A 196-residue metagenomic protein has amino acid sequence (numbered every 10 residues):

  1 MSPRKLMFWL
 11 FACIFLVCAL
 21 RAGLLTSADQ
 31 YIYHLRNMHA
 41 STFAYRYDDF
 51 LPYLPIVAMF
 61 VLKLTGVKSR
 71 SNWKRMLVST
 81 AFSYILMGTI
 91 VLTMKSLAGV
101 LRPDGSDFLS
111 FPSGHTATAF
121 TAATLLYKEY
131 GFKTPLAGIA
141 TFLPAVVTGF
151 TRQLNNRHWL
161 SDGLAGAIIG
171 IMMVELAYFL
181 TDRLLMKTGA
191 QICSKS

Functional and structural regions predicted by a protein language model:
M1, V61-S69, T181: Structural signal for the C-terminal ends of transmembrane alpha-helices and the immediately following loop
M1-L62, T93-G105: N-terminal transmembrane-helix/juxtamembrane module of multi-pass inner/ER membrane proteins
M7-F8, P52, R75-T80, G138 (+1 more regions): Residue-level signature of transmembrane alpha-helical entry/exit and packing/kink sites in multi-pass membrane
C13, Y53, V57-F60, L86 (+2 more regions): Hydrophobic alpha-helical transmembrane segments of multipass integral membrane proteins
I56, T80-G88, G163, A167 (+1 more regions): Alpha-helical transmembrane spans of integral membrane proteins, capturing the lipid-embedded, hydrophobic core of TM
T65-M87: Interfacial segments of alpha-helical transmembrane regions
S79-G99, G138-T151: Small-polar-interrupted transmembrane alpha-helices in polytopic inner-membrane proteins
D104-S196: Membrane-embedded catalytic cores of phosphoryl/pyrophosphoryl-handling enzymes
